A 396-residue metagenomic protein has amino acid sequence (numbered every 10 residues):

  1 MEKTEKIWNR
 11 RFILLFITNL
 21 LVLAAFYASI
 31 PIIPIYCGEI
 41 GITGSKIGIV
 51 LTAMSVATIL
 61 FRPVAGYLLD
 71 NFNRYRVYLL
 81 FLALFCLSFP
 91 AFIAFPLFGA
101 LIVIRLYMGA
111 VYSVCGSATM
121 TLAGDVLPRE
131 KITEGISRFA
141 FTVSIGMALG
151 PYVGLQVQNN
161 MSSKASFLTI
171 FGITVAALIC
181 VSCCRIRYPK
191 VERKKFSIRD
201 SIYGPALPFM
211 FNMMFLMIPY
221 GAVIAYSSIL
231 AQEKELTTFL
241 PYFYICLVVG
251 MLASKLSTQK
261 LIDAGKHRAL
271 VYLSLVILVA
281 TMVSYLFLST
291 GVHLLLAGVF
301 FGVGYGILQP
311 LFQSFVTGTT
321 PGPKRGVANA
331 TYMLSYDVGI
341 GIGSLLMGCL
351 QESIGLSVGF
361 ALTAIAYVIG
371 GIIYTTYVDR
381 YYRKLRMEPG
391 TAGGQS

Functional and structural regions predicted by a protein language model:
W8-G48, I218-L230, K234: Helix-loop boundary and gating motifs at the non-cytosolic
S55-P63, M147-A148, V248-L256, I340-G341: Residue-level signature of mid-helix packing/kink "hotspots" within the transmembrane helices of 12-pass Major
L60-P96: Conserved MFS/SLC helix-loop-helix module at the cytosolic interface between two early adjacent transmembrane helices
R62-N73, S254-K266: Helix-to-loop junctions at the C-terminal end of transmembrane segments in multipass secondary transporters
R76-P90, F171, A269-S284: Structural signature of the two symmetry-related core transmembrane helices
G99-Y107, V292-F300: Paired small-residue
I104-T142: Cytoplasmic helix-loop-helix junction between adjacent transmembrane helices in 12-TM secondary transporters
F171-K190, I373-V378: C-terminal membrane-cytosol helix-exit motif in multi-pass small-molecule transporters
